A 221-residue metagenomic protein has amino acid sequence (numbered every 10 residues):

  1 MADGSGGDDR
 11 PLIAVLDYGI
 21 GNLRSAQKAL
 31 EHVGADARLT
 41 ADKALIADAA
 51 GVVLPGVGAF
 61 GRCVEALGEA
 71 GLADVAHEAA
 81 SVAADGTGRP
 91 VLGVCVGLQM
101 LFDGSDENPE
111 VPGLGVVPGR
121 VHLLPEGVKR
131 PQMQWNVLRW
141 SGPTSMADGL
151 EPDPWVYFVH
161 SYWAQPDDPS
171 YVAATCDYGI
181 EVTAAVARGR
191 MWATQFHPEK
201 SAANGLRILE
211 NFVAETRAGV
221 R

Functional and structural regions predicted by a protein language model:
D8-A14: Extreme N-terminal starter segment of soluble prokaryotic enzymes
A14-L16, L92, Y157: Conserved beta-strand elements of the Class I
A49: An anion/phosphate-binding loop that grips the pyrophosphate of nucleotide cofactors and donors
G58-Q134: Cysteine-nucleophile active-site neighborhood
D103-Y178: Pocket-forming structural segment of enzyme catalytic cores
D153, A187-W192: Beta-strand-turn-beta hairpins that frame and shape the catalytic cleft of phosphate-ester-processing enzymes
E181-A187: Short, surface-exposed beta-strand/loop micro-motifs that present aromatic residues
T194-R221: Acyltransferase
